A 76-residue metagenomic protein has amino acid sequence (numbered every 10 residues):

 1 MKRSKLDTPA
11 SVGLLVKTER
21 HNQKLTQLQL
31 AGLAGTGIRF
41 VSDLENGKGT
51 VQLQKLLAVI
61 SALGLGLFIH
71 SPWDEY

Functional and structural regions predicted by a protein language model:
M1-S11, S71-Y76: N-terminal flexible/basic segments that precede or flank functional cores
R3-S4, L14-L15, D43-L44: Short, contiguous strand/loop micro-motifs
L14-Q29, L33, A58: Short basic helix-loop element that most often maps to the first helix and adjoining turn of HTH DNA-binding modules
G35-G49: Recognition helix of helix-turn-helix/homeodomain-like DNA-binding domains that insert into the DNA major groove
Q54-H70: DNA major-groove recognition helix of helix-turn-helix/homeodomain DNA-binding modules
